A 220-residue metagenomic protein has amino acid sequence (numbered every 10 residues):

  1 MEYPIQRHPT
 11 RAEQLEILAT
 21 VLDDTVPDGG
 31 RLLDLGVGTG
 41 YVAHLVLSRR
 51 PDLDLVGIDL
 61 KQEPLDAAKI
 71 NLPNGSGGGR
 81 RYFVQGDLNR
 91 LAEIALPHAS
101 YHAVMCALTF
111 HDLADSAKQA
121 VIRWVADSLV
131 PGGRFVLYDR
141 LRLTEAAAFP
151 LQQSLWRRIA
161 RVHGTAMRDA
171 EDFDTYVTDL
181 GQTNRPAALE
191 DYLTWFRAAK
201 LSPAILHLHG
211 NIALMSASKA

Functional and structural regions predicted by a protein language model:
E2-A19: Conserved SAM-binding loop and adjacent beta-strand
L33, Y41-L91: Class I SAM-dependent methyltransferase SAM/SAH-binding core
G36: Conserved S-adenosyl-L-methionine
R90-H98: Short conserved loop adjoining the S-adenosyl-L-methionine
M105: A conserved beta-strand element that flanks and buttresses the S-adenosyl-L-methionine
Q119-P131: A short glycine-rich, Lys/Arg-flanked "PGG" loop and its adjoining helix->strand segment in the class I
Y138-W195: C-terminal alpha-helical "lid/dimerization" subdomain adjacent to the S-adenosyl-L-methionine
L201-A220: Core SAM-dependent methyltransferase catalytic element
